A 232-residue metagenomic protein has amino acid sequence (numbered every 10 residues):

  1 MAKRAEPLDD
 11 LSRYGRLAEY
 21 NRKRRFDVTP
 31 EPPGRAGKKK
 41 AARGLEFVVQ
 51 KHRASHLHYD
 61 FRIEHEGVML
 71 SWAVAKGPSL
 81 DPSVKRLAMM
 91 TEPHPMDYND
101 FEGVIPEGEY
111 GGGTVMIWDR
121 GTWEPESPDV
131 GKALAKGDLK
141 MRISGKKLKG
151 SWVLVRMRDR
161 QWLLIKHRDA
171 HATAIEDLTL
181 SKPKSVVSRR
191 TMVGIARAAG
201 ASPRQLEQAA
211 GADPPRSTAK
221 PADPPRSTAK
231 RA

Functional and structural regions predicted by a protein language model:
M1-A232: A charge-rich, low-complexity, intrinsically flexible signal that marks solvent-exposed coils, linkers, repeats
